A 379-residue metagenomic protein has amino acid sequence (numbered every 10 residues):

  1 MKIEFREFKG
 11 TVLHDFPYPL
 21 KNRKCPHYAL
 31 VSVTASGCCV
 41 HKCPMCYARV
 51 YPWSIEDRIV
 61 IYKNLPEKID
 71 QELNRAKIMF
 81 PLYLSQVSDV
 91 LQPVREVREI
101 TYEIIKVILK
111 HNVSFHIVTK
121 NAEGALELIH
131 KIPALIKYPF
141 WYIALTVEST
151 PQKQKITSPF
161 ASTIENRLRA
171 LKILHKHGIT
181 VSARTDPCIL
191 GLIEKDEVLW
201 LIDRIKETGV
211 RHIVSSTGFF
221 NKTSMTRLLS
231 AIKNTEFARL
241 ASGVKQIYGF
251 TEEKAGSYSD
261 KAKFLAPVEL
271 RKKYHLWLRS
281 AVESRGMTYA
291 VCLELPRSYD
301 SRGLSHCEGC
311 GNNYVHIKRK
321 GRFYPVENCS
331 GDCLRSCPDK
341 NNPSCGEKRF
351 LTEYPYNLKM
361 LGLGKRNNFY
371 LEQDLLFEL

Functional and structural regions predicted by a protein language model:
M1-Y142, N357-L379: Conserved Radical SAM active-site core
E4-F8, K42, Y51, Q86-D89 (+8 more regions): Generic ordered-secondary-structure signal
D15, V60-N64, I100, S162-T163 (+3 more regions): Secondary-structure junction/capping motif
Y51, K206, E283: Hydrophobic/aromatic-lined pockets within catalytic cores
W53-E56, A183, C307: Tryptophan-centered motif/residue detector
N64-L82, Q86-T251, Y258-L265, Y274: Conserved AdoMet/S-adenosylmethionine-binding subsite of the radical SAM
L228-L379: C-terminal accessory extensions appended to soluble enzyme cores
